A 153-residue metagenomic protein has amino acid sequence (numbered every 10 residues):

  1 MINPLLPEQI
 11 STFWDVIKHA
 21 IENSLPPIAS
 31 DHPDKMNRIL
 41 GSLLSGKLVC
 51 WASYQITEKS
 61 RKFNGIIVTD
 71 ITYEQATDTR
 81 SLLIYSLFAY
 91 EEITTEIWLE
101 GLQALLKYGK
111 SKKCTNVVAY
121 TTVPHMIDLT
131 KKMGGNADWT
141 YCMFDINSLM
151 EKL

Functional and structural regions predicted by a protein language model:
M1-K35: Short amphipathic alpha-helix that is part of the acyltransferase structural core
I21-N23, P33-D34, A76-F88, G109-K110 (+1 more regions): Long, low-complexity, intrinsically disordered polar/charged segments
R38-I56: A short helix-loop-beta-strand connector motif used in the catalytic cores of GNAT acetyltransferases and, in some
V49-W51, R80-L82, D138-C142: Short beta-strand micro-motifs in enzyme catalytic cores
A52-I93: Conserved donor-binding loop and adjoining core beta-sheet/short helix segment in diverse acyl/aminoacyl transferases
T77-M133: Acyl-donor binding region in acyl/amide transferases
A119-L153: Active-site/acyl-donor-binding loops of N-acyltransferases
